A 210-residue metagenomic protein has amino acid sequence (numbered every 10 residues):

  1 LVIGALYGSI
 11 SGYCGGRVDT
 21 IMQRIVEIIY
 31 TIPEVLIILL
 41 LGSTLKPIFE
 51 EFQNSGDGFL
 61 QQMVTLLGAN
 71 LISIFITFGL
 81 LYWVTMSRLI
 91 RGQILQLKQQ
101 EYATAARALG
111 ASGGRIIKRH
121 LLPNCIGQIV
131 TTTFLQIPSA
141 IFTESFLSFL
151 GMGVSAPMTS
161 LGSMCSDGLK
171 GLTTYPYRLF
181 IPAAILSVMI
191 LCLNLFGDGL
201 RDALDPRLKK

Functional and structural regions predicted by a protein language model:
L1-K210: Alpha-helical transmembrane segments of integral membrane proteins, especially multi-pass inner/plasma-membrane
